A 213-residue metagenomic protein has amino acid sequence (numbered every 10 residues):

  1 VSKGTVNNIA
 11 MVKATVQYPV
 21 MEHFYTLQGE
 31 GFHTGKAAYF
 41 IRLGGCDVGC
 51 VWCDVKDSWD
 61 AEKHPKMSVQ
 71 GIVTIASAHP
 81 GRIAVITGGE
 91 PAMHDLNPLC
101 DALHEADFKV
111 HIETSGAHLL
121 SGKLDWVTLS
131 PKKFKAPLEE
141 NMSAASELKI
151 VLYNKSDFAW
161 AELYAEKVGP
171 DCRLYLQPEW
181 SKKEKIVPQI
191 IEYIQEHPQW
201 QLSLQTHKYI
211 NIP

Functional and structural regions predicted by a protein language model:
V1-G44, G49-W52, K56, Q201 (+1 more regions): Flexible, acidic/Gly-rich N-terminal and inter-domain linker regions that tether and position cofactor-handling modules
A14-T15, D47-C50, I75, K135-E139 (+1 more regions): Short amphipathic alpha-helical segments, especially helix-boundary/capping motifs
Y18-Y25, A37-A38, G44, G49-L124: Conserved Radical SAM active-site core
H23-Q28, D54, V85, S143 (+2 more regions): Generic, low-specificity signal for short hydrophobic/alpha-helical stretches with a mild N-terminal bias, encompassing
Y25, G31, Y39, D47 (+9 more regions): Residue-level detector of solvent-exposed, low-hydrophobicity positions
A92-P213: Conserved AdoMet/S-adenosylmethionine-binding subsite of the radical SAM
